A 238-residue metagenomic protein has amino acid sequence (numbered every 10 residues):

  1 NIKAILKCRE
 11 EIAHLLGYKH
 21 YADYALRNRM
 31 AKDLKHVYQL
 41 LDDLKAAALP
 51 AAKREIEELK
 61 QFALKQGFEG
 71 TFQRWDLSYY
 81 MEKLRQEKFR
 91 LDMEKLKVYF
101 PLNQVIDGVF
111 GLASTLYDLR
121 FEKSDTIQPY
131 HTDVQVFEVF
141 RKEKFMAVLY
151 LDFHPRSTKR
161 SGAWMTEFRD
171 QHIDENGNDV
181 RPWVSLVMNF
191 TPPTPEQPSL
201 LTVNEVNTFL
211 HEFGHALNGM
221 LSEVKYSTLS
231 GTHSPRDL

Functional and structural regions predicted by a protein language model:
I2, Y38, V203-N207: Amphipathic, non-membrane alpha-helical segments in soluble helical-bundle scaffolds
K3-C8, I12-P192, L238: Active-site-proximal, well-structured secondary-structure segments within enzyme catalytic domains
E10-G17, A113, P192, Q197-M220: Active-site recognition of the HExxH zinc-binding catalytic motif
L26-R29, P195, L221-Y226: Short, flexible helix-adjacent loops and helix caps
V98, L102, P195-V206, T228-T232: Alpha-helix N-cap/helix-initiation motif
D118-S124, N218, V224-L229: Acidic/polar loop patches that form or flank catalytic/metal-binding clefts of enzymes that bind anionic ligands
F145, S222-L238: Acidic/histidine-rich catalytic neighborhood
G177, P198, H233-D237: Short glycine-biased active-site loop of nucleotidyltransferases that positions the nucleotide triphosphate and helps
